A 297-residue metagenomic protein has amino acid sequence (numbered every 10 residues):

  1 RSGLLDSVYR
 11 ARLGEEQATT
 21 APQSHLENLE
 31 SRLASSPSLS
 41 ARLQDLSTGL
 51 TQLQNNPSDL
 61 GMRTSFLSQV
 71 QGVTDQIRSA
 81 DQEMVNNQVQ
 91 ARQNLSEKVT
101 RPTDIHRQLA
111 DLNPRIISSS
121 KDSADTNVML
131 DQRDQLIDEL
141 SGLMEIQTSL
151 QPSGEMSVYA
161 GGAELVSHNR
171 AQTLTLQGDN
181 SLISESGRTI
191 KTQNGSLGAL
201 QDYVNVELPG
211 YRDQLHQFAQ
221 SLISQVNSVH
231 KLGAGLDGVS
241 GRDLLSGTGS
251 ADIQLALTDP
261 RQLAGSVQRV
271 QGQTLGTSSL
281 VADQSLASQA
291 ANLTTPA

Functional and structural regions predicted by a protein language model:
R1-A297: Structural signature of extracellular appendage/secretion-system components
